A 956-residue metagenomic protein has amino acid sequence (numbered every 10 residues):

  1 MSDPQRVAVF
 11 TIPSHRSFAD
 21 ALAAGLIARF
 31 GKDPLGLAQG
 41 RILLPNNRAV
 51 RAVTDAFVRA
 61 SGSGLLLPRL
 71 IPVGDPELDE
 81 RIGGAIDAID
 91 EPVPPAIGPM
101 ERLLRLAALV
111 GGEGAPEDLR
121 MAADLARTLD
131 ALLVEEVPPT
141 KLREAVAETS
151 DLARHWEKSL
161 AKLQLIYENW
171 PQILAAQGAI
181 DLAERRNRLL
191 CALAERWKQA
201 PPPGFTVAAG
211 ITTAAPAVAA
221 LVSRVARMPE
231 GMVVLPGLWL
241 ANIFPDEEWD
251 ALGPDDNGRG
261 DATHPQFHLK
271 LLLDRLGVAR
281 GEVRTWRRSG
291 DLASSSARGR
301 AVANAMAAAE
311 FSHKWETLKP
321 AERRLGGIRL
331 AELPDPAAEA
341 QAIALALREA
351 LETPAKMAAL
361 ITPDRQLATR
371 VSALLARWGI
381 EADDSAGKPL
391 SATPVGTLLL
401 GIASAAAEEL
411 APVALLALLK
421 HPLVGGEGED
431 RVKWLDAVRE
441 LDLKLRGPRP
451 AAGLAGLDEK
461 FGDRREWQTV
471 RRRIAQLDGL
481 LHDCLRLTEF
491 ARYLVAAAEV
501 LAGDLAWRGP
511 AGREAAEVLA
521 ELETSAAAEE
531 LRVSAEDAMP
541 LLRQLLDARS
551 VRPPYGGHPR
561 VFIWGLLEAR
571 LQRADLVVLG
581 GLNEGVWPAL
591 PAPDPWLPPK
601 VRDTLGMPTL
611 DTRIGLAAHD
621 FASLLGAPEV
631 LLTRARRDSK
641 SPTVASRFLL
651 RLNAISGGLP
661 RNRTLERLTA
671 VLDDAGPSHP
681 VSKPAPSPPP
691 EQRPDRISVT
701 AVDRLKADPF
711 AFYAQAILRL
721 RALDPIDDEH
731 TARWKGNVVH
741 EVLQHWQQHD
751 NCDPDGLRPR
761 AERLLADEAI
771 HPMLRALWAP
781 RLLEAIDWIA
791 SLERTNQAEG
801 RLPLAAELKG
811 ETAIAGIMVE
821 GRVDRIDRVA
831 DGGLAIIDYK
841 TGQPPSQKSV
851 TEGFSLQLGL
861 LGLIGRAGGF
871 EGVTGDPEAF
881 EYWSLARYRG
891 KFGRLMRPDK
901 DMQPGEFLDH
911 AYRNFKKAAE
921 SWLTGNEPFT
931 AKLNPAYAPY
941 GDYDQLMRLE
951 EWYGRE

Functional and structural regions predicted by a protein language model:
M1-C752, E762-E768, P772-R775, W788 (+1 more regions): Polyanion-engaging groove/track-forming segments
A506, K640, P680-E956: RecB-family 4Fe-4S metal-dependent nuclease core
